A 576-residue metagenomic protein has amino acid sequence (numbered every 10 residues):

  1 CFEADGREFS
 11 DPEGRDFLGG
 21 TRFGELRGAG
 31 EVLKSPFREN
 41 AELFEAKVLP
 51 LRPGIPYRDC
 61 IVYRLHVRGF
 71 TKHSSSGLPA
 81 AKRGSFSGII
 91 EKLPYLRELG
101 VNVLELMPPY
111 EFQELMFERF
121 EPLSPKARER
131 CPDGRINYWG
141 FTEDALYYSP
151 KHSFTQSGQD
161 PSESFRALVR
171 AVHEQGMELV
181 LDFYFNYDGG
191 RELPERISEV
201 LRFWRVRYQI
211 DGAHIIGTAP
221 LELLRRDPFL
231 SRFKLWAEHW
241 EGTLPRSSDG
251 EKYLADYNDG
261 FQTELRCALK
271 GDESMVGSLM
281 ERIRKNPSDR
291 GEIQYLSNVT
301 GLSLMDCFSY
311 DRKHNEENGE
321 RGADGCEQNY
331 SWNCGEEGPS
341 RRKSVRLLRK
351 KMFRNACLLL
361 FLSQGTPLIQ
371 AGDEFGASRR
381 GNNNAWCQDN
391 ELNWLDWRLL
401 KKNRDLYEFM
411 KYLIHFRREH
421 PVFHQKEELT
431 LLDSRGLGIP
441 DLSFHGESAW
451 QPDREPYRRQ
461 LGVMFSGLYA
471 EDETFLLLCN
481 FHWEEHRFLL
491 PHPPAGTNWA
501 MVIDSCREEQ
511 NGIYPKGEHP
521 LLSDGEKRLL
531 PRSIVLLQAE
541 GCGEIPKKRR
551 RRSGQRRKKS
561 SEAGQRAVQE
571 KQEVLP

Functional and structural regions predicted by a protein language model:
C1-R64, T71-G77: The feature marks proteins involved in alpha-glucan
L33, F37-R38, Q209, L221-A371 (+6 more regions): Conserved alpha/beta catalytic core and glycan-binding cleft of carbohydrate-active enzymes
V48-V103, M107, W139: An acidic-aromatic substrate-binding cleft motif
G77-S85, M116-E174, Y187-R205, E317-G338 (+1 more regions): Aromatic- and acidic-residue-enriched carbohydrate-binding clefts of CAZyme catalytic domains
A171-L244: Active-site neighborhood of glycoside hydrolase catalytic domains
L413, E484-E518: C-terminal accessory region downstream of the catalytic core in glycan-modifying enzymes
F444-P491: Carbohydrate-binding surface patches
G517-R549: C-terminal beta-strand-rich structural cap/linker in extracellular carbohydrate-active enzymes
